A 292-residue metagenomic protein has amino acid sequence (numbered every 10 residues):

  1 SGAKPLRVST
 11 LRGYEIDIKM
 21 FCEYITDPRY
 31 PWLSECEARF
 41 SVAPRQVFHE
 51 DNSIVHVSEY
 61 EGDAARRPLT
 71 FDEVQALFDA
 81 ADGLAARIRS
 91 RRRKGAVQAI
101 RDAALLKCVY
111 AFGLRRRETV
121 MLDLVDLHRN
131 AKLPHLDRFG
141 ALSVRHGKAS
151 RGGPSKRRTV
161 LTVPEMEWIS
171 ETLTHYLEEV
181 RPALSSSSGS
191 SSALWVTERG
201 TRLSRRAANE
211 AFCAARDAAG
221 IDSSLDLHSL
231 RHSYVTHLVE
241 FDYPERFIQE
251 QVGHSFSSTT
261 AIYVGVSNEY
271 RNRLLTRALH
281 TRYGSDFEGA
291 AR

Functional and structural regions predicted by a protein language model:
S1-G62, L84-K94: N-terminal core-binding DNA-recognition domain of tyrosine recombinases/integrases
P28-S34, V109-R138, R246: Short, charged phosphate-coordinating catalytic segments
V42, Q46, M121-T172: Conserved tyrosine-mediated DNA breakage-rejoining catalytic core shared by Y-recombinases
A76-R116: Basic, Lys/Arg- and aromatic-enriched nucleic-acid-binding interface segment
R91-R92, T201, N209-E250, H254: Short, basic (Lys/Arg/His-rich) helix/loop patches that form interaction surfaces in the mid-to-C-terminal regions
S150-T174, S190-F212: C-terminal catalytic core of Y-nucleophile DNA break-rejoin enzymes
V252, F256-L279: Catalytic-site neighborhood detector that most strongly recognizes the C-terminal catalytic loop/helix of tyrosine
A278-R292: C-terminal secondary-structure termini that scaffold catalytic or DNA-interacting sites
